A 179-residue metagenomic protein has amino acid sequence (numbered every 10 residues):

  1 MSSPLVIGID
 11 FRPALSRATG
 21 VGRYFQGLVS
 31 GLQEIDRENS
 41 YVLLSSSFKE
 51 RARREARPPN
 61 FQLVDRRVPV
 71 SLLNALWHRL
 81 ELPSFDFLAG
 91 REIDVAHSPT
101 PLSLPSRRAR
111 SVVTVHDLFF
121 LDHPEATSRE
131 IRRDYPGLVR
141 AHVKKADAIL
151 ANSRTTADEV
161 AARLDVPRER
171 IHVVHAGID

Functional and structural regions predicted by a protein language model:
M1-D179: Carbohydrate transferase catalytic cores enriched for Leloir-type hexosyltransferases
